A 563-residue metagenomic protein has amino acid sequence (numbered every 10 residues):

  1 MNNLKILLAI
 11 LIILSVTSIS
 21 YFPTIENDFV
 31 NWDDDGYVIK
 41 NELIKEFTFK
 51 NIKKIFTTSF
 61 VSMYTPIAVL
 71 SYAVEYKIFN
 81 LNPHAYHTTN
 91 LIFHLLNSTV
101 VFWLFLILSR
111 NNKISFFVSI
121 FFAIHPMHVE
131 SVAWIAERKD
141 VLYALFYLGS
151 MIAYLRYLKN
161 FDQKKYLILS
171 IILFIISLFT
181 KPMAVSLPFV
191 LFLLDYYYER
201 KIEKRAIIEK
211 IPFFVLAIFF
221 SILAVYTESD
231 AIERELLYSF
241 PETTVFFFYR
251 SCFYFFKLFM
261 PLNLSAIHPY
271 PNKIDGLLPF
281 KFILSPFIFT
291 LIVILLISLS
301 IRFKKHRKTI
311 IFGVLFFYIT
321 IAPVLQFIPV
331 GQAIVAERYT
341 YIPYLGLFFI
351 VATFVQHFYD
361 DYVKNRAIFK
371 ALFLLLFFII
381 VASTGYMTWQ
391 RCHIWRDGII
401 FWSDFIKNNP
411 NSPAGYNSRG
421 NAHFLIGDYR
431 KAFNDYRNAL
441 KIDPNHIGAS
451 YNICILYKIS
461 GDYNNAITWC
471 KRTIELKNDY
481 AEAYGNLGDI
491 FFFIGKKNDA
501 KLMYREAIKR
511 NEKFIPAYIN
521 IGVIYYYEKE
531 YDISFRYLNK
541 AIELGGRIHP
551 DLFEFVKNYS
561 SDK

Functional and structural regions predicted by a protein language model:
M1-K431, R437-G448, N452-I455, E482 (+2 more regions): Polytopic membrane enzymes that build or remodel cell-surface glycoconjugates and lipids
N408, I442, L476, R510 (+1 more regions): Structural marker of alpha-solenoid helical repeat scaffolds
A414, I447-G448, A481-E482, I515-P516 (+1 more regions): Boundary/linker segments of alpha-helical solenoid repeat arrays
L425, I459, F493-I494, Y527 (+2 more regions): Register position in tetratricopeptide repeats
I533-K563: Terminal, low-structured helical/coil segments at or just beyond the last alpha-helical repeat
